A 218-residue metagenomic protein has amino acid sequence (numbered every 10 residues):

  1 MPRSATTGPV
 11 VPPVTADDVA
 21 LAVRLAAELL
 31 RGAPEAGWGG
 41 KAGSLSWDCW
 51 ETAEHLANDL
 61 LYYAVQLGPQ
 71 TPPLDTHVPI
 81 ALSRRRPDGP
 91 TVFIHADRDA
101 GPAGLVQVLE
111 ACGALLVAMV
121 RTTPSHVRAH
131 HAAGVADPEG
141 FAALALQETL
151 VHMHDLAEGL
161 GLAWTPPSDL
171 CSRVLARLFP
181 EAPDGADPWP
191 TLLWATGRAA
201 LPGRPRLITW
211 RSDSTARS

Functional and structural regions predicted by a protein language model:
P2-E28, G32-L45, L61-G89, A100-S218: Structured surface interface patches that mediate subunit assembly and partner/cofactor docking
T52: Extended, alpha-helix-rich binding/interface surfaces that flank or overlap catalytic cores and mediate recognition
H55-L56: Glycine-rich loop at the start of a catalytic domain that most often binds anionic cofactors/ligands
P90-I94: Acidic catalytic motifs of isoprenoid enzymes
D97: Glycine- and acidic-residue-rich catalytic/RNA-contacting loop of pseudouridine synthases
